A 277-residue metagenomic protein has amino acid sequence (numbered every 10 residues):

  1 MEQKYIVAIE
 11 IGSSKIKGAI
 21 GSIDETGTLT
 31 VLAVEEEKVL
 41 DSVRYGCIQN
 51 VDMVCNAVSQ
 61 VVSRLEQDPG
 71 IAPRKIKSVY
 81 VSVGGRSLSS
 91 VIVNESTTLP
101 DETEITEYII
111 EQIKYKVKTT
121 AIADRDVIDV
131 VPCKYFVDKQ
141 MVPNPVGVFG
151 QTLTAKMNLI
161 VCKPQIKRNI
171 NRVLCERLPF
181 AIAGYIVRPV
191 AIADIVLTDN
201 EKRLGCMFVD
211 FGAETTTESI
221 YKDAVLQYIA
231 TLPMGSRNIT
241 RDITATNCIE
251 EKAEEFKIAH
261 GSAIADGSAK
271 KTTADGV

Functional and structural regions predicted by a protein language model:
M1-K15, A19-M207, V225-Q227, S236 (+2 more regions): Nucleotide/phosphate-binding catalytic cleft detector across ATP-hydrolyzing and phosphate-transferring enzymes
L204-A245: Glycine-rich phosphate-binding loop of actin/hexokinase-like ATP-binding domains
R241, E251-E255: Glycine-rich nucleotide-phosphate-binding loops and adjacent flexible coil segments
